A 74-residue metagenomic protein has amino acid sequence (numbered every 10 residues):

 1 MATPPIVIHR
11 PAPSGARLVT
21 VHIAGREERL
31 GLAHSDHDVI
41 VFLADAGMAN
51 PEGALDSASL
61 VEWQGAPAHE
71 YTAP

Functional and structural regions predicted by a protein language model:
A2-P51, D56: A short, structured beta-strand/loop element
A49-P74: Short, mixed-charge low-complexity intrinsically disordered segments
